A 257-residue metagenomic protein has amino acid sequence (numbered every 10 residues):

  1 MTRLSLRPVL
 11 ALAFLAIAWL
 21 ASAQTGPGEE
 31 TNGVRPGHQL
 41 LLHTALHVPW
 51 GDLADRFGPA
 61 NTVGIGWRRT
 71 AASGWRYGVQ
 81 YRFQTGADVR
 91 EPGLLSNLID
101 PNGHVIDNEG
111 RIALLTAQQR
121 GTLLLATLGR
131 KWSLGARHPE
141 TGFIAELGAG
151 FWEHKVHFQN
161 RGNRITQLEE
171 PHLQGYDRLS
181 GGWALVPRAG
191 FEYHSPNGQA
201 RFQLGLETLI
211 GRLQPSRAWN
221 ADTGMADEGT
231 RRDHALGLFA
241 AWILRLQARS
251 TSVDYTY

Functional and structural regions predicted by a protein language model:
A18-S22: N-terminal signal peptide c-region/cleavage motif recognized by signal peptidases
A23-R76, A241, R245, Y257: Short glycine/proline- and aromatic-enriched beta-strand/turn motifs that initiate or cap beta-hairpins
T25-G37, S73-G74, S133-G142, H194-F202 (+1 more regions): Short loop/turn motifs that connect adjacent beta-strands in outer-membrane beta-barrel proteins
P36, P59-V63, Q118-L124, T141 (+3 more regions): Residues that define the transmembrane beta-barrel architecture of outer-membrane proteins
L42, I65-R69, Y81, L124-R130 (+4 more regions): Residues on the lipid-exposed face of transmembrane beta-strands in outer-membrane beta-barrel proteins
H47-P49, Q84-D88, K131-S133, G150-V156 (+3 more regions): Structural signature of outer-membrane beta-barrel domains
G51-R56, D88-G121, H154-G182, L213-A221 (+1 more regions): Extracellular/periplasm-exposed beta-strand and loop segments of Gram-negative cell-envelope proteins, dominated by
P187-A189, Y193-Y257: Predominantly the C-terminal beta-signal and adjacent terminal strand-loop region of outer-membrane beta-barrel
